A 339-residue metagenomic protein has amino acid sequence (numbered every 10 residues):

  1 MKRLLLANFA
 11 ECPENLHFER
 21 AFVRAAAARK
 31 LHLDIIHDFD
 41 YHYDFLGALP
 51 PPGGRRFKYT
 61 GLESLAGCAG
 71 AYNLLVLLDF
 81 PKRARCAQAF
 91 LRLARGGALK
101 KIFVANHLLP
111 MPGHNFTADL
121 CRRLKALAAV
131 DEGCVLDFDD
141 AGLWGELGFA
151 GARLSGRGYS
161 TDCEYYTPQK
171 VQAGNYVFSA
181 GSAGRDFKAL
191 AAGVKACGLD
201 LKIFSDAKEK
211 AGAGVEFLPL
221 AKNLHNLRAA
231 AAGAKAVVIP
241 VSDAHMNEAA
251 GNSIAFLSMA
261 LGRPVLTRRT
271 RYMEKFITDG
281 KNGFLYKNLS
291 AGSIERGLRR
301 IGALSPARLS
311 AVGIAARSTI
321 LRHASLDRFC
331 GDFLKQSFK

Functional and structural regions predicted by a protein language model:
A66-A69, M111-G133: Membrane-proximal helix-turn-helix segments that form the acceptor-binding/catalytic region of lipid-linked
G113-H114, G145, G158-N175, K188: Acidic anion/phosphate-binding donor-loop and adjacent secondary structure in glycosyltransferase catalytic cores
V130-A152: A short, active-site helix/loop in glycosyltransferases that binds the activated sugar's phosphate group
Y165, Q172-L227: Conserved catalytic-core segment of nucleotide-activated headgroup transferases in glycan assembly
H225, I239-L257, R268-K275: Nucleotide-sugar-dependent
K235, A260-P264: A short alpha->beta transition loop at the rim of the catalytic pocket in nucleotide-sugar-dependent
D279-G280, F284-G292, R300-P306: Conserved acidic donor-binding segment of nucleotide-sugar-dependent glycosyltransferases
S310-S337: A charged, aromatic-enriched C-terminal amphipathic alpha-helix characteristic of glycosyltransferases across folds
